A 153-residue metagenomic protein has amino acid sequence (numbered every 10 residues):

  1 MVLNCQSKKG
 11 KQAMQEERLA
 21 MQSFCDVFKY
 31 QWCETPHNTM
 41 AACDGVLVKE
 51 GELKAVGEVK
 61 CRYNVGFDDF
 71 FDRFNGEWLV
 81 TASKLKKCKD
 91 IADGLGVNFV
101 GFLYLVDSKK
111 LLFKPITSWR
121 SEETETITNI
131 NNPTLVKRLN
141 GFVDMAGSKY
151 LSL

Functional and structural regions predicted by a protein language model:
M1-H37: Acidic-basic catalytic patches of nuclease active cores, encompassing PD-(D/E)XK and other metal-cofactor nuclease
M1-K8, Q22-S23, V48, G96-V97 (+1 more regions): Non-catalytic C-terminal interaction segments of nucleic acid-processing enzymes
V27, V48-G51, I91-L95: Alpha-helix C-cap/termination motif
Y30-E52: Active-site metal-binding core of divalent-cation-utilizing nuclease and nuclease-like domains
G45-D68: Conserved catalytic cores of phosphodiester-cleaving nucleases, focusing on short active-site segments
V56-E58, F99-Y104: A structural signal for short, well-ordered beta-strand segments and their strand-loop junctions that often border
R62-K87: Mg2+/Mn2+-dependent nuclease catalytic core
K87-F102: Mid-chain, well-packed structural core segment of small domains
